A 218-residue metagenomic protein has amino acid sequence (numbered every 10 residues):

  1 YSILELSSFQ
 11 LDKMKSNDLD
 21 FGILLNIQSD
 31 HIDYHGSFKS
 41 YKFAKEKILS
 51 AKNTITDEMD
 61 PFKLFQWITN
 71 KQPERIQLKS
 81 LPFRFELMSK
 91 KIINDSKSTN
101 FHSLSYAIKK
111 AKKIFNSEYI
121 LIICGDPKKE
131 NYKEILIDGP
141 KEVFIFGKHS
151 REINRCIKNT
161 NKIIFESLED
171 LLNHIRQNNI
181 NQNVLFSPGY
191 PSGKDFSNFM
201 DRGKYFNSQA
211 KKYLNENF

Functional and structural regions predicted by a protein language model:
Y1-D57, K194-M200: Flexible active-site lid/hinge loop adjacent to a nucleotide/diphosphate and Mg2+-phosphate binding pocket
Y1-I3, E118-I120, N181-L185: Residue-level preference for the first positions of well-ordered beta-strands
E5, L25, Y41, D95 (+4 more regions): Residue-level signal for inorganic ion chemistry
S8-Q10, S29-D30, T99, D126-K128 (+2 more regions): Short glycine-rich anion-binding loops that position phosphate/pyrophosphate groups of nucleotides and phosphorylated
S37-F38, N100, S167-D170, N198: Alpha-helix N-cap recognition
M59-E142: Nucleotide phosphate-binding/pyrophosphate-handling subdomain across enzymes that bind or process nucleotide phosphates
E130-N183, F218: C-terminal helical cap/extension that packs against the catalytic core of soluble nucleotide-cofactor enzymes
P188-E216: Glycine/aspartate-rich loop-and-adjacent alpha/beta segment that forms the canonical ThDP
